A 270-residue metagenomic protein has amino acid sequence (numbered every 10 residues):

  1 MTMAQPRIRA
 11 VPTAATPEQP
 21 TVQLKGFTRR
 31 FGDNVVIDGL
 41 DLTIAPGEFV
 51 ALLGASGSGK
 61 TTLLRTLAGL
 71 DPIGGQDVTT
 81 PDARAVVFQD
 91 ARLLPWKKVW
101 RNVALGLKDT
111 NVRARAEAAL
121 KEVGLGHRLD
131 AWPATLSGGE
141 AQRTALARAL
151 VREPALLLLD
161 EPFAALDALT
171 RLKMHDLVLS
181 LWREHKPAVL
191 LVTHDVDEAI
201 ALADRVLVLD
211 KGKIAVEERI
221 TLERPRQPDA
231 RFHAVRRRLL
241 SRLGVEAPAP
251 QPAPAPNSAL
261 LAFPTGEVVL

Functional and structural regions predicted by a protein language model:
V22, I37-G39: Conserved structural motif at the start of ABC-family nucleotide-binding domains
L53-A55: The feature captures the beta-strand-to-loop junction immediately N-terminal to the Walker
A68: Helix-to-loop junction immediately C-terminal to a conserved catalytic motif
W132-L136, E140: Conserved ABC ATPase signature
L146: Hydrophobic anchor residue at the start of the ABC signature
V151-A155: A short, proline-enriched helix->beta-strand linker immediately N-terminal to the Walker B motif in ABC-type P-loop
K211-R238: Conserved beta-strand-loop-alpha-helix hinge in the C-terminal portion of ABC ATPase nucleotide-binding domains
